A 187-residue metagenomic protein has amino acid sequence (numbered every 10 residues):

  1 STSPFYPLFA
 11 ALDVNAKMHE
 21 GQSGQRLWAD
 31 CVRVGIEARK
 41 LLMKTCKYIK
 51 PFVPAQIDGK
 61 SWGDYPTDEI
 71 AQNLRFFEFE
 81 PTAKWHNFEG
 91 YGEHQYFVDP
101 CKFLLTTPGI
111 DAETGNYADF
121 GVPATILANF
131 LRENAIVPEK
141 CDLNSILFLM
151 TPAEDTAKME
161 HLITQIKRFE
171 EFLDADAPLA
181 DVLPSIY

Functional and structural regions predicted by a protein language model:
T2-A16: PLP-dependent aminotransferase class I/II
Q22-Y187: Non-catalytic terminal extensions of PLP-dependent enzymes
